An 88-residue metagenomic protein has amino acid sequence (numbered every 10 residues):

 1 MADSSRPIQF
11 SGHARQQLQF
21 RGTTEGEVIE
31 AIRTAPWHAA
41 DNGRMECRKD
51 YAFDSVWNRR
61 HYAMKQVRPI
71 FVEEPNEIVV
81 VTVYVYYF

Functional and structural regions predicted by a protein language model:
M1-F88: Ribonuclease/tRNase effector modules and their secretory precursors
